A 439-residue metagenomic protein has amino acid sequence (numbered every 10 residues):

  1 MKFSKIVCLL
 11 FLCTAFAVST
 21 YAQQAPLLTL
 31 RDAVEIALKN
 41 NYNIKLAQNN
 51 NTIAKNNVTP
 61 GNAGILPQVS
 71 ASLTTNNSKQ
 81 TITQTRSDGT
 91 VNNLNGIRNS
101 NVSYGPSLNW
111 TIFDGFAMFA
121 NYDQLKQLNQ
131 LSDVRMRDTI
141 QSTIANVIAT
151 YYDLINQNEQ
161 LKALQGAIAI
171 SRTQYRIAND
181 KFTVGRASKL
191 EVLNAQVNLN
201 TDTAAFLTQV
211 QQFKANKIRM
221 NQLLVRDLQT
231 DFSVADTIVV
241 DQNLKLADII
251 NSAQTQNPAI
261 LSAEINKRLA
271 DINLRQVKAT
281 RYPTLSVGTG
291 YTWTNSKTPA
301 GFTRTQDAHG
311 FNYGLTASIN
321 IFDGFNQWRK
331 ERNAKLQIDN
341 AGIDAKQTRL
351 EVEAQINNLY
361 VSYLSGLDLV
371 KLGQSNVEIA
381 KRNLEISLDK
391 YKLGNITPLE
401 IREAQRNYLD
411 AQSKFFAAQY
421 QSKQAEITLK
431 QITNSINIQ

Functional and structural regions predicted by a protein language model:
M1-L30, N437-Q439: Bacterial Sec-dependent N-terminal signal peptides
V7, Y21-Q23, V34, K414-Q439: Acidic, low-complexity, intrinsically disordered peripheral segments
A22-T74, Q80, L228-R268, R349 (+1 more regions): Bacterial Sec-pathway N-terminal export signals of envelope proteins
Q23-P26, S72-W110, A235-N243, R275 (+4 more regions): Small/polar, glycine/serine/threonine/aspartate-rich low-complexity segments that form flexible
L28, D32, N56, S142-S252 (+3 more regions): Periplasmic alpha-helical coiled-coil/stalk elements that build and connect Gram-negative outer-membrane
K45-N49, N62-A63, R98, I112-I140 (+7 more regions): Sec/SRP-type N-terminal targeting helices
F182-R186, Y391-N395, I432: A short glycine-centered flexible hinge/capping loop motif at secondary-structure junctions
S188-L190, N395-A417: Short terminal targeting/anchoring segments
